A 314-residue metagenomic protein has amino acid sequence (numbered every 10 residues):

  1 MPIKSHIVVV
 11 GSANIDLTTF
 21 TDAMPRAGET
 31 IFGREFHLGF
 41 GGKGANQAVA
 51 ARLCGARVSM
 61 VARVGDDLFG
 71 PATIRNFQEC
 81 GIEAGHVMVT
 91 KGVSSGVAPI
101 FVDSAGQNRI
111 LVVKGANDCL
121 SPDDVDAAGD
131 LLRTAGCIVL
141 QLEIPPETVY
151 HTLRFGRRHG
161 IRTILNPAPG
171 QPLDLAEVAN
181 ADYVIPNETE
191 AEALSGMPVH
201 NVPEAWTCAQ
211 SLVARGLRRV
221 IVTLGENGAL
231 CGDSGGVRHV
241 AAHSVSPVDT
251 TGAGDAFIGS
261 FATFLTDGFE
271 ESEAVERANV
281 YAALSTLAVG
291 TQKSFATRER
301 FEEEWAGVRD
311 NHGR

Functional and structural regions predicted by a protein language model:
M1-R63, L68-E79, P247-V248, G313-R314: Glycine-rich phosphate/adenosyl-contacting loop at the front of the ribokinase-like
M1-V9, Q171-A176, V202-R314: Conserved phosphate-binding/catalytic region of the ribokinase-like
N76-G92: A glycine-rich helix N-cap at a beta->alpha junction
G81, D118-D123, T163-G170: Short gly/ser/thr-rich secondary-structure transition/capping motifs
G85-T90, I100-C137, L142: Conserved phosphate-binding/catalytic loop of the ribokinase/pfkB sugar-kinase fold
C137-T207, N227-A229: Conserved beta-alpha-beta core of the PfkB/ribokinase-like small-molecule kinase fold
